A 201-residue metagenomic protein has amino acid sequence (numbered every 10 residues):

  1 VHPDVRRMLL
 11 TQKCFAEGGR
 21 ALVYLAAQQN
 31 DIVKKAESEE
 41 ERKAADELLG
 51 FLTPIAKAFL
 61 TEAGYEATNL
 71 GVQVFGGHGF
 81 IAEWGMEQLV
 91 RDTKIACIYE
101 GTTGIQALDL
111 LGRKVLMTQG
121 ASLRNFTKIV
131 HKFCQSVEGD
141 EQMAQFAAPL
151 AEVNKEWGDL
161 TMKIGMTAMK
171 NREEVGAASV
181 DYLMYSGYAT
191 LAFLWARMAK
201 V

Functional and structural regions predicted by a protein language model:
V1-V201: Flavin-dependent oxidoreductase catalytic core characteristic of acyl-CoA dehydrogenase/oxidase-like enzymes
